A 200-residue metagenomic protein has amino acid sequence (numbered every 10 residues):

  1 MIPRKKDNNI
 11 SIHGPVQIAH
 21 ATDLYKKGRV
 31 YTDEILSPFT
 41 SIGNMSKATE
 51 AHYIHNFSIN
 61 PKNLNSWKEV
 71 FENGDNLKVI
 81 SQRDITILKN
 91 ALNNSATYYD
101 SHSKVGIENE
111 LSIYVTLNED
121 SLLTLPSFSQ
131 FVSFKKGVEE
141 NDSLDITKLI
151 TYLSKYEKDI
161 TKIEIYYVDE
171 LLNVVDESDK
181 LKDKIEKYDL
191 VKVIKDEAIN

Functional and structural regions predicted by a protein language model:
M1-N200: RNA-binding basic/glycine-rich loop and surface signature characteristic of RAMP-family CRISPR effectors
